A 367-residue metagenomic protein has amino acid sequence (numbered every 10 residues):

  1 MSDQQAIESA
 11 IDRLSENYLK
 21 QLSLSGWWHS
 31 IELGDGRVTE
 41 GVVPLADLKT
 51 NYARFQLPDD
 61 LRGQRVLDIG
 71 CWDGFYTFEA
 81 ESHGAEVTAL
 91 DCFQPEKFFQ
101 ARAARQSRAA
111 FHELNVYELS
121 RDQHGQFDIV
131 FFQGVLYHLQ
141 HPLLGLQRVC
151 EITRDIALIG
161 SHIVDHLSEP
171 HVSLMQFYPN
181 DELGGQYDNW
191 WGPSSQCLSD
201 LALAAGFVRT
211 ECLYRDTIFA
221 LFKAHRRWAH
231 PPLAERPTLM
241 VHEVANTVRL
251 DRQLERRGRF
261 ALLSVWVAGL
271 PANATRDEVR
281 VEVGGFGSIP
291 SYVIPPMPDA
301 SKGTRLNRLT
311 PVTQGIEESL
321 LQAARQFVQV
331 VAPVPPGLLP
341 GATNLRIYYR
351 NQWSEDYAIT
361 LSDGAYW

Functional and structural regions predicted by a protein language model:
G41-R62: Conserved alpha-helix/loop element of class I SAM-dependent methyltransferases that forms part of the SAM/SAH-binding
Q64-W72: Conserved class I S-adenosyl-L-methionine
F75-E118: Class I SAM-dependent methyltransferase SAM/SAH-binding core
V116-Y117, R121, F131-F132, Q140-P232: S-adenosyl-L-methionine-dependent methyltransferase catalytic module, highlighting the catalytic core
Q126-G134: Short SAM/SAH-binding signature in class I
A234-E278, E355-W367: Beta-strand/beta-sandwich contexts
G303-A332: Aromatic sugar-binding surface patches on proteins that engage polysaccharides or sugar-phosphate polymers
V334-P340: Surface-exposed, short loops/turns at beta-strand junctions within beta-sandwich domains
